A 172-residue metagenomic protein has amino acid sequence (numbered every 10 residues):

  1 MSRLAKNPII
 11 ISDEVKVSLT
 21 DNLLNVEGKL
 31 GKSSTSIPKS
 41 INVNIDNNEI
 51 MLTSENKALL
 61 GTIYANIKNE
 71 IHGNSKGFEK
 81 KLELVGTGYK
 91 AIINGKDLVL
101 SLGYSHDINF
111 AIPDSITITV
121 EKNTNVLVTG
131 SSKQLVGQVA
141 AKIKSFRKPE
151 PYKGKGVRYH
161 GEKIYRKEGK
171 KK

Functional and structural regions predicted by a protein language model:
S2-V139, S145-Y159, K163-K172: N-terminal intrinsically disordered, cationic/polar leader segments that include organellar targeting peptides
